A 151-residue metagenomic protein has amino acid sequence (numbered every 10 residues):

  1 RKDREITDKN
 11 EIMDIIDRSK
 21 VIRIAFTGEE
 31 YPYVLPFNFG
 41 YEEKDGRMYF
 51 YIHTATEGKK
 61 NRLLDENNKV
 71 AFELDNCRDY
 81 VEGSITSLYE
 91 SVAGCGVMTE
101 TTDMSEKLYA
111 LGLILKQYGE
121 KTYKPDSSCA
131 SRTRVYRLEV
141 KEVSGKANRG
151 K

Functional and structural regions predicted by a protein language model:
R1-D17: Extreme N-terminal tail/first-helix region
R1-K2, D79-K151: Charged, gly/pro-rich active-site loop segments
R4, K59-N61, F72: Anion-coordinating catalytic cores for phosphoryl-, nucleotidyl-, and glycosidic chemistry
K9, E57-G58: Structural motif corresponding to alpha-helix initiation and N-cap regions
D17-R18, D65-V70, G112-E120: Short, intrinsically disordered, mixed-charge
S19-T56, F72: Short beta-strand segments
P32-V34, L64-D65, I85-T86: Short glycine/proline-enriched turns and hinge-like loops at secondary-structure junctions
H53-T56, D65-D79, L88-T99: Active-site-adjacent structural patch at catalytic or cofactor/ligand-binding sites
